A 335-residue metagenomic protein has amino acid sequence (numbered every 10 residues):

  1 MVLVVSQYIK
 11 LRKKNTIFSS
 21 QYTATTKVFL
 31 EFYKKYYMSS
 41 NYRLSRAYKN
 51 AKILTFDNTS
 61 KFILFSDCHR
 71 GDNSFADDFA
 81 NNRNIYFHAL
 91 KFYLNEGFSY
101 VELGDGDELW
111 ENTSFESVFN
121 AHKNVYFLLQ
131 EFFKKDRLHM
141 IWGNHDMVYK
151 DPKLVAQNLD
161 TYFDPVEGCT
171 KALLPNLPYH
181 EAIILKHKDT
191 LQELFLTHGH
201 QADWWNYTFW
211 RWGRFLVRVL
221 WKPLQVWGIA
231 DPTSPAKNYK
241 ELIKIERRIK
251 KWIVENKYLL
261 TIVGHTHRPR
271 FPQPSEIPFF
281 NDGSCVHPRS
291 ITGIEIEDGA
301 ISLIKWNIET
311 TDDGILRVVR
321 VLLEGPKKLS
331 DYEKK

Functional and structural regions predicted by a protein language model:
V2-I9: Extreme N-terminal basic, low-complexity initiation segments that serve as generic localization/processing leaders
L11-F18, Y22-E102, G106-K335: Extended recognition/assembly regions associated with phosphoester-bond processing machinery
